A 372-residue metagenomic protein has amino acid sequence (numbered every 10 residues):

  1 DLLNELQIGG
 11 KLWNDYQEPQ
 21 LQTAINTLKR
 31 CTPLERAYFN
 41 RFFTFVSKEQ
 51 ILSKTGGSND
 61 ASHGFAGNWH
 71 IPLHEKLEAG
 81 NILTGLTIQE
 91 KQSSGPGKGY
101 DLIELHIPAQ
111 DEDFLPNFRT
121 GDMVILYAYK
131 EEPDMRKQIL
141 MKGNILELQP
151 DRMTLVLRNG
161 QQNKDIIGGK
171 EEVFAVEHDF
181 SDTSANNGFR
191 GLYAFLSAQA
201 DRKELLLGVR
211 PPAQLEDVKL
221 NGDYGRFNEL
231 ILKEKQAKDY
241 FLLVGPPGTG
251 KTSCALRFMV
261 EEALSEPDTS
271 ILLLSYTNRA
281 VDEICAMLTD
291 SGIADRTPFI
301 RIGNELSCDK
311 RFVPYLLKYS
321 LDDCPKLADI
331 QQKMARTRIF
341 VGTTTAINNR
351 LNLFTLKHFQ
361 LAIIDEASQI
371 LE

Functional and structural regions predicted by a protein language model:
L2-F42, V46, G99, P108-Q236 (+4 more regions): Pre-ATPase regulatory/linker segments immediately N-terminal to the P-loop/RecA-like helicase/translocase core
L215, V260, D268-A362: Conserved P-loop NTPase motor core of helicases/translocases
A237-L243, D268-S270: Pre-Walker A (Motif I) flank of P-loop NTPase domains
V244-P246, L274: Residues at the beta-strand->loop junction immediately N-terminal to the Walker
G250: Conserved glycine(s) of the Walker
C254-F258: Hydrophobic positions on the alpha1 helix immediately C-terminal to the Walker A/P-loop
E366: Walker B catalytic acidic pair
